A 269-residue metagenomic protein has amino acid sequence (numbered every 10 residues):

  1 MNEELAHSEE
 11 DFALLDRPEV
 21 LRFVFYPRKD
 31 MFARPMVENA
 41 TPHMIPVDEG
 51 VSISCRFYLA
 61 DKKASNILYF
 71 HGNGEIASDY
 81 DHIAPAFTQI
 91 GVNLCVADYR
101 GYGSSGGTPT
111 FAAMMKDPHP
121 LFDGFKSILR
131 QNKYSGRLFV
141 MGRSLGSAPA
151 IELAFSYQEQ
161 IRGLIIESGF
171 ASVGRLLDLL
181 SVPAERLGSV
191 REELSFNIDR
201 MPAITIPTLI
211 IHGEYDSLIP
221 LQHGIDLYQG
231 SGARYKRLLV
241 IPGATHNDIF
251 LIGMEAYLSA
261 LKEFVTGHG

Functional and structural regions predicted by a protein language model:
M1-P46, S54: An N-terminal hydrophobic leader/cap segment in hydrolases
F87-G106: Conserved alpha/beta-hydrolase
P109-Q131: Alpha/beta-hydrolase active-site loop
Q131-S144: Alpha/beta-hydrolase fold nucleophile elbow
P149-I206: Hydrolase active-site cap/lid region
I204-T205, I210-H212, D216: Short beta-strand/loop motif that positions the catalytic acidic residue of the alpha/beta-hydrolase fold
Y215-I219, H246-D248: Acidic catalytic loop of the alpha/beta-hydrolase fold
A244-E255: Catalytic histidine-centered segment of alpha/beta-hydrolase-like enzymes
